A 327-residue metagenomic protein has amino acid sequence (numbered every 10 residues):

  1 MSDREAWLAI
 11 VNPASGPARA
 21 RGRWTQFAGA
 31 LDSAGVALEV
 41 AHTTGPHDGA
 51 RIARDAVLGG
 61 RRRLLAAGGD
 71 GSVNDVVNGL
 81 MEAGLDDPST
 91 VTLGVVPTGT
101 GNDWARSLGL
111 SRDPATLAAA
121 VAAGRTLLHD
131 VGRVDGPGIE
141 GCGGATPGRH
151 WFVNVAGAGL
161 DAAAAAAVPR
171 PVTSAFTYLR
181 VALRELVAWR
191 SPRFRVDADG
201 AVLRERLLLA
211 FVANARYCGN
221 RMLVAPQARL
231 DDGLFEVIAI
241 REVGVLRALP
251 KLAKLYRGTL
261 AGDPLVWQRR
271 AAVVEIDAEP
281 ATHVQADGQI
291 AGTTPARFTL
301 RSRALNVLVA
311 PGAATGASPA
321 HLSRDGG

Functional and structural regions predicted by a protein language model:
M1-L64, N74, A115, A314-G316 (+1 more regions): ATP/NTP phosphate-donor binding region
P13, A67-G69, V96-T98: Glycine-rich beta-strand-to-loop/alpha-helix junction loops that act as flexible
A34, T43, M81-L208: Catalytic core of DAGKc-family lipid kinases
G49, G71-V76, D103-W104, H129: Short glycine/serine/threonine-rich phosphate/pyrophosphate-binding segments that cradle anionic phosphate groups
D70, A210: Short conserved active-site loop signatures built around small residues
G157, D161, F211-V224, I290: Glycine-rich phosphate/pyrophosphate-binding beta-alpha loops
R170-Y178, C218-R221, A225-R247: Gly/Ser/Thr-rich active-site loops/lids in small-molecule metabolic enzymes that frequently grip phosphoryl groups
A198-D199, R204, R229, A239-G327: ATP/nucleoside-binding phosphotransfer catalytic cores, i.e., glycine-rich phosphate-binding loops
